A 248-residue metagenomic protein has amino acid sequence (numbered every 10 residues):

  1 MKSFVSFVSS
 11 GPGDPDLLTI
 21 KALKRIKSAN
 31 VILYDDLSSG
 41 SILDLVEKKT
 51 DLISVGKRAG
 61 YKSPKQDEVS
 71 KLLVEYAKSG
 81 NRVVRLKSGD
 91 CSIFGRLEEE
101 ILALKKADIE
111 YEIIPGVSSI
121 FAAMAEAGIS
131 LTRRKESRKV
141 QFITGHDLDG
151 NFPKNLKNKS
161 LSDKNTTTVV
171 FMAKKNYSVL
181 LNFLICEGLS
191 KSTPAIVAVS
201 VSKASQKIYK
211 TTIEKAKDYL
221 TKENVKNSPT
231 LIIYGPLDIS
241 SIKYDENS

Functional and structural regions predicted by a protein language model:
M1-P15, I20-I114, K217-D218, T230: Class I S-adenosyl-L-methionine
S3-V5, S79-V83, K139, D147-S248: A contiguous loop/helix-start segment that scaffolds small-molecule binding in enzyme catalytic cores
L23, D44, E75, L131-R133 (+3 more regions): Short secondary-structure boundary/capping segments
S38-S39, S92, S119, N176 (+1 more regions): Alpha-helix capping/helix-boundary segments
I42-L43, L104, A123-M124, L180 (+1 more regions): Hydrophobic packing residues within well-ordered alpha-helices of enzyme cores
T50-K57, E110-E112, L131-R138, S190-V197: Short hydrophobic/aromatic-enriched beta-strand-loop microsegments
D90-K164, K207-E214: Class I SAM-dependent methyltransferase SAM-binding "motif I" and its flanking Rossmann-like core
